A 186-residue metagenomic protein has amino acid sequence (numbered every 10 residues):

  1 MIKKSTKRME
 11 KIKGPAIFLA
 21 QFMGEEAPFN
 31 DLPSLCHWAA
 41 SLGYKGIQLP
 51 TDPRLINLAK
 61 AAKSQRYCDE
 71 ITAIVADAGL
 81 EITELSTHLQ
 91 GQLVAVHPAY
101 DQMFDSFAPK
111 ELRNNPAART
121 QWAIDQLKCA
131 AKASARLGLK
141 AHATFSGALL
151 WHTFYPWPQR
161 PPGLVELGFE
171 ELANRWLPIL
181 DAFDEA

Functional and structural regions predicted by a protein language model:
I2-G14, P33-L42: Non-catalytic accessory regions flanking glycosidase/transglycosidase catalytic cores in CAZymes
K3, D77, E81, V94-A186: Active-site acidic/histidine proton-transfer and metal-coordination neighborhood in alpha/beta enzyme cores
R8-F29: Boundary/entry segment of secreted carbohydrate-active catalytic domains
M23-P28, N57-K63, P161: Short, flexible/disordered intra-domain loops and linkers
E26-A39, Q121-K132: Short, acidic/polar
L32-P53, L137-G138: Catalytic domains of carbohydrate-active enzymes, especially glycoside hydrolases
Q48, E84-S86, A143: Conserved beta-strand positions in the central sheet of alpha/beta enzyme cores
L49-T72, G91, S146-F154: Glycine-rich, proline-tolerant flexible connector loops at the mouths of alpha/beta enzymes
